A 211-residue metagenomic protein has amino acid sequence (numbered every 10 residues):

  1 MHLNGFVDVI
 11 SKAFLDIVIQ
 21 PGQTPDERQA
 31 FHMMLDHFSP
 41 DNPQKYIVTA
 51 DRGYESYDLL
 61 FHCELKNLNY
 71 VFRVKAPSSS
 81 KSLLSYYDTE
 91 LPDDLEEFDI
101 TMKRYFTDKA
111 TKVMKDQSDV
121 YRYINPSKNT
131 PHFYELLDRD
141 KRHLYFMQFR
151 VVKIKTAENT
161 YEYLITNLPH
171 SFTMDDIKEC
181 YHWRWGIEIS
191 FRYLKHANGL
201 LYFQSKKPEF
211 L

Functional and structural regions predicted by a protein language model:
H2-L211: Single, function-defining residue in the core of a domain
